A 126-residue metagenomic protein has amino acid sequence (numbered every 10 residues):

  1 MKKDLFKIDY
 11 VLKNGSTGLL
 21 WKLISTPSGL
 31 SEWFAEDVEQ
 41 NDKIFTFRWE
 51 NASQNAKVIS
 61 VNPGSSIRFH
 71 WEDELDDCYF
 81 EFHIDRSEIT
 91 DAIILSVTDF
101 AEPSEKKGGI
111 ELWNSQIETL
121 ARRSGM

Functional and structural regions predicted by a protein language model:
M1-V38: Hydrophobic ligand-binding cavity/cleft-lining segments
K3-D9, I44, S53, S66 (+2 more regions): Intrinsic-disorder/low-complexity, polar/charged segments enriched in Ser/Thr/Lys/Arg/Asp/Glu/Gln
Y10, A56-S60, Y79-R86: Hydrophobic/aromatic beta-strand elements that line small-molecule binding cavities or substrate pockets in beta-rich
L12-G15, E50, E72, A101: Structured loop/turn residues at secondary-structure junctions
G15, V61-N62, S87-E88: Short loop segments at secondary-structure junctions
K22-E32, P63, S115-M126: Short, intrinsically disordered, mixed-charge
S25-L75: Glycine-rich portal/gate segments that line the openings of hydrophobic small-molecule binding cavities
R68-R122, M126: Beta-strand/loop substructures that line and gate deep hydrophobic ligand-binding cavities in soluble
